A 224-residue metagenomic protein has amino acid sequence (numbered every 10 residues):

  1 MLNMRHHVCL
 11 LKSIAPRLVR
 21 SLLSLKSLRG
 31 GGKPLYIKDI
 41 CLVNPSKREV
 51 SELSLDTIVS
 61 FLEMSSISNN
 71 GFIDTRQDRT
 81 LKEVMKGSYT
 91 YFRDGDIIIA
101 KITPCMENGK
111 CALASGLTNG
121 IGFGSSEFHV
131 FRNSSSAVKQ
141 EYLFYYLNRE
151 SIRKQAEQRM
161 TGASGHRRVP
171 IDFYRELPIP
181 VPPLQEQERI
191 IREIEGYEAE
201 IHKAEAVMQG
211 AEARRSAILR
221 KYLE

Functional and structural regions predicted by a protein language model:
M1-V50, P180-E224: Non-catalytic DNA-recognition/assembly elements of restriction-modification systems
Y36-N44, S51, D56, I73-D74 (+2 more regions): Basic, amphipathic alpha-helical recognition segments used for DNA target recognition
K38-V50, S65-I97: Sequence-specific dsDNA recognition surfaces
S54, Y91, C105: A short catalytic or substrate-binding loop motif that flags glycine-/basic-rich loops and adjacent residues that bind
V59, D94-I97, S126-F128: Short, surface-exposed beta-edge/turn micro-motifs
I98-I102: Conserved helicase core region in the C-terminal RecA-like lobe
C105-A114: Short, Lys/Arg- and Gly-enriched loop/turn segments at beta-strand edges
